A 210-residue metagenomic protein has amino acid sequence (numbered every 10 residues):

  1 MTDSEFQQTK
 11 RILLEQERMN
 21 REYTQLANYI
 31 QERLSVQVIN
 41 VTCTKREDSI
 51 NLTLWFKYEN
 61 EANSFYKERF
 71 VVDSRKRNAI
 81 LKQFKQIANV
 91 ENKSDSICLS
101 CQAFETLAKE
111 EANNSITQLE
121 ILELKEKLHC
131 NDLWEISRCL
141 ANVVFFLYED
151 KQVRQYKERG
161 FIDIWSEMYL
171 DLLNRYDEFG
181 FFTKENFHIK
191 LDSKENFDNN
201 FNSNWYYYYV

Functional and structural regions predicted by a protein language model:
M1-L26, K57-I116: N-terminal presequence-like segments and adjacent domain-start helices
T2-D3, R21-E61, K93-C98, K125-E149: Short edge beta-strands and adjacent turn/loop segments
T9, L13, D95-H129, Y148-R154 (+2 more regions): Polar/charged, Gly/Pro-rich intrinsically disordered segments
N28-V38, N113, Q155, D177-F181: Glycine-centered secondary-structure boundary/capping sites
Y66-E91, I116-E126, V153-T183: Short, non-transmembrane amphipathic alpha-helical segments
